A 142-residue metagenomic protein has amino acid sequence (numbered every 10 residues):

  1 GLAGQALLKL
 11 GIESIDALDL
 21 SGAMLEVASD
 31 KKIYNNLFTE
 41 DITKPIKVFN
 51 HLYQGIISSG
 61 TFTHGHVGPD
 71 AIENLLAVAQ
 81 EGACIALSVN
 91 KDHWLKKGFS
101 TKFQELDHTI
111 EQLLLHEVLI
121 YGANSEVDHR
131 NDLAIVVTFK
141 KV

Functional and structural regions predicted by a protein language model:
G1-I46: Class I SAM-dependent methyltransferase SAM/SAH-binding core
K44-I56: A short acidic, Gly/Pro-enriched loop at the edge of an enzyme's catalytic core that lines a small-molecule cofactor
Q54-F62, S88: Residues lining the SAM
H64-L75: A short, conserved alpha-helix within the catalytic core of class I
G82-K91: Conserved beta-strand signature within the Rossmann-like core of class I S-adenosyl-L-methionine
H108-V142: Class I S-adenosyl-L-methionine
